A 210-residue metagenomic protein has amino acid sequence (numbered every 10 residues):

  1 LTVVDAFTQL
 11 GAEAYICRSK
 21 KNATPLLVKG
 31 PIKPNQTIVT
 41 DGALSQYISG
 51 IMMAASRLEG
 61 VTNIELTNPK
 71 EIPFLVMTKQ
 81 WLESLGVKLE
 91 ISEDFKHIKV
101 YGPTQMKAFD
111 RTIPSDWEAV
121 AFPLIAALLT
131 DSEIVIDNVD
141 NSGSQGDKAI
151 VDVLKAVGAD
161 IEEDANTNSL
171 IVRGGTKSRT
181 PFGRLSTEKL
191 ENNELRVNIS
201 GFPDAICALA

Functional and structural regions predicted by a protein language model:
L1-A210: Structural preference for solvent-exposed beta-strand-turn elements and adjacent flexible terminal/loop segments within
